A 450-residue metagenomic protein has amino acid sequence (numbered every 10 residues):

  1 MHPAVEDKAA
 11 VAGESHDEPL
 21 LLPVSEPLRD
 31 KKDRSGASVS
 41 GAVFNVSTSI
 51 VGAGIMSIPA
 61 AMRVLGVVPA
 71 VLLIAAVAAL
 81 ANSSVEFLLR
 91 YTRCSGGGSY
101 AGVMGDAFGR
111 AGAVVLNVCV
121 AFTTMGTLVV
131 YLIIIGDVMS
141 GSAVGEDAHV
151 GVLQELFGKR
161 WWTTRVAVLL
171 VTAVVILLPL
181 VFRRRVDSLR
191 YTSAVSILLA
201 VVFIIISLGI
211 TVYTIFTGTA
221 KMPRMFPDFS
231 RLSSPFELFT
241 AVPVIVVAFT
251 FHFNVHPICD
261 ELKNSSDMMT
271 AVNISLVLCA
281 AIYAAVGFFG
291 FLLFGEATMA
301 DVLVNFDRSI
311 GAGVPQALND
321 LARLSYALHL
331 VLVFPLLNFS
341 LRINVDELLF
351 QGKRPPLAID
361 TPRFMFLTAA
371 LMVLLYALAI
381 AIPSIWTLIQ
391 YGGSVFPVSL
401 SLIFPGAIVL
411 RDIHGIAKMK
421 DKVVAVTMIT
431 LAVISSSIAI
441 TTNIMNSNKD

Functional and structural regions predicted by a protein language model:
M1-A60, N82-S83: Membrane-interface "cap" regions at the ends of multi-pass membrane proteins
H2-E6, R34-S35, S40, E86 (+7 more regions): Membrane-interfacial loop- and helix-cap regions that link adjacent transmembrane helices in polytopic membrane proteins
A37-M56, V171-L177, V244-F251, V433-S435: The first (N-terminal) embedded transmembrane alpha-helix
N45, L73-I74, A78, A271 (+2 more regions): Alpha-helical transmembrane segments of multi-pass membrane proteins, especially transporters and channels
A53, A78-F87, A173-L180, P405: Central hydrophobic cores of alpha-helical transmembrane segments in multi-pass inner-membrane proteins across all
P59-G97: Extracellular loop-to-transmembrane helix junctions
A61, P179-R183, A377-P383: Hydrophobic alpha-helical transmembrane segments
